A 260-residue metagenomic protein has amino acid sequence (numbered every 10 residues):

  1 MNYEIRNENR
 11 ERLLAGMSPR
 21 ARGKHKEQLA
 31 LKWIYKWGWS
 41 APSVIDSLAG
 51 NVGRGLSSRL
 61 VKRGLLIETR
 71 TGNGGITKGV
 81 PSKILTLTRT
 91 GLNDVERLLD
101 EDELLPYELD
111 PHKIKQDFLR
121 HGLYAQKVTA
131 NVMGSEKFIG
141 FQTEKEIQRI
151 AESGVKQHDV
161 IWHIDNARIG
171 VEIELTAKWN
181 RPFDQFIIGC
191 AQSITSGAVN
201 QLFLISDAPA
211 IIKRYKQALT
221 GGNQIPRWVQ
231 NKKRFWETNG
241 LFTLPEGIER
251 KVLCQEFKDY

Functional and structural regions predicted by a protein language model:
M1-Y107, H112: Nuclease-adjacent, charged terminal/linker segments that flank catalytic cores
N2, N7-M17, R22, Q28-L31 (+2 more regions): Non-catalytic C-terminal interaction segments of nucleic acid-processing enzymes
W37-S40, L92, Q148, T176 (+1 more regions): Short, solvent-exposed loop/turn segments at secondary-structure junctions
A49, L60-V61, V128-E136, C190-I194 (+2 more regions): Hydrophobic, Leu/Ile/Phe/Ala-enriched alpha-helical segments that form helix-helix packing faces
K115-R120, T129-I169, L175-R181: Active-site metal-binding core of divalent-cation-utilizing nuclease and nuclease-like domains
Y124-A125: Short gly/ser-rich loop at a beta-strand->alpha-helix junction or flexible surface loop bordering the NTP-binding
